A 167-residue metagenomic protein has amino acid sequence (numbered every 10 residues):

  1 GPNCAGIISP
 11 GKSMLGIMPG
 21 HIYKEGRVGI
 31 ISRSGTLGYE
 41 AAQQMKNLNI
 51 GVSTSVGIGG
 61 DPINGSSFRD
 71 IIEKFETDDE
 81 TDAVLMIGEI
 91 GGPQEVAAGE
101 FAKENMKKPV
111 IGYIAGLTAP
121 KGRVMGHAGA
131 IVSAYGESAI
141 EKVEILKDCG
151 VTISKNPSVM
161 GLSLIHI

Functional and structural regions predicted by a protein language model:
G1-C4, I8-S9, S32, T54-V56 (+3 more regions): General beta-strand structural signal in soluble alpha/beta enzymes
G1-V28: Glycine-rich anion-binding loops of enzyme active sites
S9-G11, R33-A41, N64-F68, G92-A98 (+1 more regions): Short glycine/serine/threonine-rich phosphate/pyrophosphate-binding segments that cradle anionic phosphate groups
G26-E73: Short glycine-cluster motifs
D82-E89: Periplasmic-binding protein-like
I111, A115-E141: Active-site-adjacent loop and "lid" segments of alpha/beta metabolic enzymes
I165-I167: Conserved small/polar residues in nucleotide/adenosyl-binding loops
